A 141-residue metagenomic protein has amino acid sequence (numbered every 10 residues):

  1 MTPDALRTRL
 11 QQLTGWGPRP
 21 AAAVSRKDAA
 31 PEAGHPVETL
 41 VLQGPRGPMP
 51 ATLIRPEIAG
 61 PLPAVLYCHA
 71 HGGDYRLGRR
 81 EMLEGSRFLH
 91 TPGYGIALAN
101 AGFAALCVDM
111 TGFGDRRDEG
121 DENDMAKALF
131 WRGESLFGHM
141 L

Functional and structural regions predicted by a protein language model:
M1-P18: N-terminal presequences and immediately downstream first alpha-helices
R9-L10, A23-V24, M125-F130: Generic hydrophobic, helix-prone segments enriched in Leu/Val/Ile
Q11-G15, L62, R132-G138: Glycine-centered secondary-structure boundary/capping sites
L13-G15, E32, I58, G93 (+1 more regions): Intrinsically disordered, low-complexity segments enriched in small/polar residues
P18-G60, A64: N-terminal cap/lid segment of alpha/beta-hydrolase-fold proteins
G44, Y67-G73: Glycine-rich His-Gly loop
A64-V65, A104: Structural motif
H71-L141: Cap/lid segment of the alpha/beta-hydrolase catalytic domain
